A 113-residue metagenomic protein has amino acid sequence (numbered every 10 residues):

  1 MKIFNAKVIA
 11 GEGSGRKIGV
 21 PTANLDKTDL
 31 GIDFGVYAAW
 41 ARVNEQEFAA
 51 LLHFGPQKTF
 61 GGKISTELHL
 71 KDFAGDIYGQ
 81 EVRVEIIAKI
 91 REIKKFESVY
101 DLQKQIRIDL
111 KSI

Functional and structural regions predicted by a protein language model:
K2-I113: Phosphate/ribose-recognition catalytic cores of enzymes acting on nucleotide-derived substrates
